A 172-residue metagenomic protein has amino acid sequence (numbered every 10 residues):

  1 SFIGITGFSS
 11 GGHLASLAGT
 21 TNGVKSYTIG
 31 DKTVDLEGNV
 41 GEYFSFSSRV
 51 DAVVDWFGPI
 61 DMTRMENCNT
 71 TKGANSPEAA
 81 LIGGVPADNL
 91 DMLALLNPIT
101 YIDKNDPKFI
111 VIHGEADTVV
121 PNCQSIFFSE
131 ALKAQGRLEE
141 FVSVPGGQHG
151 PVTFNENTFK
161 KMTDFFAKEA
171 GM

Functional and structural regions predicted by a protein language model:
S1-N69: Primarily recognizes the serine-hydrolase "nucleophile elbow" in alpha/beta-hydrolase and SGNH/GDSL folds
S10, P59, E115-D117, G146-Q148: Acidic beta-to-alpha connecting loop that harbors the catalytic carboxylate
A18-G19, F128, F165: Hydrophobic residues on the short alpha-helix immediately C-terminal to a glycine-rich phosphate/catalytic loop
L36-Y43, V85-Y101, P107: Active-site nucleophile elbow and catalytic-triad environment of alpha/beta-hydrolase enzymes
N105, I110-H113, D117: Short beta-strand/loop motif that positions the catalytic acidic residue of the alpha/beta-hydrolase fold
T118-F127: Conserved alpha/beta-hydrolase "acid-adjacent" motif
G147-E156: Catalytic histidine-centered segment of alpha/beta-hydrolase-like enzymes
E156-M172: Catalytic active-site module of serine/aspartate enzymes centered on a nucleophile-bearing elbow/loop
